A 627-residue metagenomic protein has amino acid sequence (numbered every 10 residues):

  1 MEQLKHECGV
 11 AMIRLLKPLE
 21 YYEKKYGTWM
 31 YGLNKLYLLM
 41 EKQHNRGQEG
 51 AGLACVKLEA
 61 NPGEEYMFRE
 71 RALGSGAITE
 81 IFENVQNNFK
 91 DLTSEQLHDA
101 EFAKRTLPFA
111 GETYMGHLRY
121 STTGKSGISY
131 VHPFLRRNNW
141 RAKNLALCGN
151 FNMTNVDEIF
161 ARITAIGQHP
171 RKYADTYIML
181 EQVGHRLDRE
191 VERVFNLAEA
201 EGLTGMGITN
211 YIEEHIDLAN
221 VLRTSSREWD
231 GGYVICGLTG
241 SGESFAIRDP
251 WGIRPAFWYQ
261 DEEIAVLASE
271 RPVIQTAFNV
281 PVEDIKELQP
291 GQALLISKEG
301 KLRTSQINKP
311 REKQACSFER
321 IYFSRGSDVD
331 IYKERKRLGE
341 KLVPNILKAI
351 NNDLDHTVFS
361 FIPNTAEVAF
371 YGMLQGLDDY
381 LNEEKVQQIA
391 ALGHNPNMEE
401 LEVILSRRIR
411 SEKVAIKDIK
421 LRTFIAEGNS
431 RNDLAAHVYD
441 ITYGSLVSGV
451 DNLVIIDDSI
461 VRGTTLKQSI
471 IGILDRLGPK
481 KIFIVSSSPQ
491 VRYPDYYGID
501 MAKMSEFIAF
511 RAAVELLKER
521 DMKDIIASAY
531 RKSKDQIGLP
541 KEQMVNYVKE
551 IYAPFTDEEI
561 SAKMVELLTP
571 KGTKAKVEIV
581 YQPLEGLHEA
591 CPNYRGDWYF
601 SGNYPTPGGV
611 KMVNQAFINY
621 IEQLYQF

Functional and structural regions predicted by a protein language model:
M1-Q289, L295-V358, I362-P363: Conserved short alpha-helical segments that host acidic/polar catalytic motifs at enzyme active sites
Q96-E101, F195-I216, D379-R408, R520-Y530 (+1 more regions): Short mixed-charge
R162, I166, Q182-R186, E228 (+7 more regions): Generic, well-ordered alpha-helical scaffold segments in large soluble proteins
S226, S241-E243, R248, Q260 (+7 more regions): PRPP-dependent phosphoribosyltransferase catalytic core
E228-G231, E334-D355, V368, M373-L377 (+2 more regions): Phosphate/ATP-binding catalytic cores across multiple sugar-kinase/actin-like superfamilies, primarily ASKHA
G237, R248-D249, S269-R271, K298 (+6 more regions): Active-site proximal loops enriched in glycine and acidic residues that flank catalytic Cys/His/Asp and coordinate
G300-A315, F361-M398: Terminal amphipathic helices with adjacent charged low-complexity linkers/tails
F359, A366-M373, S411, L421 (+2 more regions): Extended, hydrophobic alpha-helical segments in both membrane/secreted and soluble proteins
